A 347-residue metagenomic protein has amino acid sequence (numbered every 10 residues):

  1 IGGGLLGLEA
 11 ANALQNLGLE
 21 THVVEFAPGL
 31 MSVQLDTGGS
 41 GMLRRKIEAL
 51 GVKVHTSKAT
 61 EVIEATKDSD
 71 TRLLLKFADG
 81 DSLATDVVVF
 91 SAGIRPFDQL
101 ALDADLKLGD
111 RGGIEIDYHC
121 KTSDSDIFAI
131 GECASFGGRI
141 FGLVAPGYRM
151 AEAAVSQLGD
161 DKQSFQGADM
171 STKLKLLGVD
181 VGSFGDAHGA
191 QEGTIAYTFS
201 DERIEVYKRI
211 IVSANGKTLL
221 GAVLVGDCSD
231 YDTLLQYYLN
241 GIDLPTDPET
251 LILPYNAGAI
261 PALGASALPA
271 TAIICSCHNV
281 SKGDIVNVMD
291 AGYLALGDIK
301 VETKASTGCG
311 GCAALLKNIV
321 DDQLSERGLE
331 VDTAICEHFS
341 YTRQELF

Functional and structural regions predicted by a protein language model:
G2-G4: Glycine-rich Rossmann-fold phosphate-binding loop(s) that bind the pyrophosphate of adenine dinucleotide cofactors
G7-L8: N-terminal Rossmann-fold NAD(P) dinucleotide-binding loop
A11-N16: Gly/Ala-rich phosphate-binding loop of Rossmann-like dinucleotide-binding domains, activating on the conserved
L17-I116, G216: A Rossmann-like FAD-binding core segment of flavoenzymes
T71-K76, G80-S156, D243-G258: FAD-site-proximal beta/loop scaffold in flavoenzymes
C133-D232, G258-G283, Y293, K317-I319 (+1 more regions): Mid-to-C-terminal Rossmann-like scaffold of FAD/NAD(P)H-dependent oxidoreductases
D227-T246: A short, polar/charged loop-to-alpha-helix boundary motif
G241-A262, C309-R327: Short, structured interface segments
